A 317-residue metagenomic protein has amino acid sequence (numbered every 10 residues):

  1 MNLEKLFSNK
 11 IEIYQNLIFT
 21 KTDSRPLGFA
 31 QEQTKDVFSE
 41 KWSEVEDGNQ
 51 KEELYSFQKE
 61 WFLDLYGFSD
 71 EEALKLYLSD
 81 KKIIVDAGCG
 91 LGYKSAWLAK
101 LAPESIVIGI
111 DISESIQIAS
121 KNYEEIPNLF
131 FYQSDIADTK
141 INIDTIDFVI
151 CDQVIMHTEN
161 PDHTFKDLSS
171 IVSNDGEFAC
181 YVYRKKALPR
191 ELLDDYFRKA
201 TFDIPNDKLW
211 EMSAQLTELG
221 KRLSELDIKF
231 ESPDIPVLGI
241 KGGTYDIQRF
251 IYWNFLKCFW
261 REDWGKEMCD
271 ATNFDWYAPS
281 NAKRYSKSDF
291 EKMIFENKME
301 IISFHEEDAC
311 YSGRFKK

Functional and structural regions predicted by a protein language model:
M1-D144, F148, D152, N281-K283 (+2 more regions): Conserved N-terminal segment of class I S-adenosyl-L-methionine
I116, T158-D162: A structural helix-start
D138, M156, K185: Active-site micro-motifs of SAM-dependent methyltransferase domains
D152-I155, Y181: Residues lining the SAM
D162-N174: A short glycine-rich, Lys/Arg-flanked "PGG" loop and its adjoining helix->strand segment in the class I
E177-D227, D246-R249: Conserved class I S-adenosyl-L-methionine
S232-M268, P279: Glycine-rich phosphate/pyrophosphate-binding loop and adjacent beta-alpha nucleotide/cofactor-binding cores
L256-K317: C-terminal lobe and adjacent flexible extensions of AdoMet/dcAdoMet transferase-like proteins
